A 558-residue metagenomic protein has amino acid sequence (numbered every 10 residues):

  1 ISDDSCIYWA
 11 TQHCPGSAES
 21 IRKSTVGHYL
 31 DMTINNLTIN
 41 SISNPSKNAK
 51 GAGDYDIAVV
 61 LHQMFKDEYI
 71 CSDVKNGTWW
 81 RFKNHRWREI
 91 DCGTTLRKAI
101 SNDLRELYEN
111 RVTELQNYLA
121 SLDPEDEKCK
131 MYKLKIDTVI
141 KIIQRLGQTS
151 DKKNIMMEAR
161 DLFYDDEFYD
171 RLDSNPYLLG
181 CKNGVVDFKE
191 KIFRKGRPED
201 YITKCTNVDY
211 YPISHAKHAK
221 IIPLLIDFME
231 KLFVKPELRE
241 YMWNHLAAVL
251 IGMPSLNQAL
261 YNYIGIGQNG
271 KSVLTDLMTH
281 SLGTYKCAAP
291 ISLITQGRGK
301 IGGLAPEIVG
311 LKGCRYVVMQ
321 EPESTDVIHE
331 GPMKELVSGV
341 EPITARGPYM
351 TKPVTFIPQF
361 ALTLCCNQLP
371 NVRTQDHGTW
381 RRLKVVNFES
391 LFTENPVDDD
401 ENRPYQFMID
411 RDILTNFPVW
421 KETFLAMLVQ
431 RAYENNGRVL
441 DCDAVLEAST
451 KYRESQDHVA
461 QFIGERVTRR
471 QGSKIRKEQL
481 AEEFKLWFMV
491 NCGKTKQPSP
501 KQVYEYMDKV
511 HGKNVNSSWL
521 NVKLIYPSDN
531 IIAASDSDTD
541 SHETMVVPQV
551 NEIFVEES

Functional and structural regions predicted by a protein language model:
I1-F65, R86, R111-K141, A216-K220 (+5 more regions): Replication-associated primase and helicase/ATPase modules
I39-V208, P212-A216, T495-P498: Intein modules and their embedded homing endonuclease domains
A52-A58, D326-T344, Y504: A short, contiguous, amphipathic alpha-helix enriched in charged residues
E68-T95, R171-S174, L178, V185-G313 (+6 more regions): P-loop NTPase catalytic core of nucleic-acid-dependent motor ATPases
K75, Y108, H280-P306, E330 (+6 more regions): Positively charged interface segments
G313-S338, V354, V372-T379: Conserved AAA+/SF3 P-loop NTPase catalytic/coupling segment centered on the Walker-B
G313-Y316, E341-P342, P358-L362: Loop/turn-to-beta-strand initiation segments
F417-D457: Phosphate-handling catalytic cores of nucleic-acid transaction enzymes
